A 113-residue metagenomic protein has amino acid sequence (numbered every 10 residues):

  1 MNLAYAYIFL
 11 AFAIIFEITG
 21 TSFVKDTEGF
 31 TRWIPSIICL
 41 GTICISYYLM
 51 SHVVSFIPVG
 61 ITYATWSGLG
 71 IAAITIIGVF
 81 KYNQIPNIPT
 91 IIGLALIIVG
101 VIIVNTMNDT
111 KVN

Functional and structural regions predicted by a protein language model:
M1-N113: Polytopic alpha-helical membrane proteins, predominantly small-molecule transporters/carriers
